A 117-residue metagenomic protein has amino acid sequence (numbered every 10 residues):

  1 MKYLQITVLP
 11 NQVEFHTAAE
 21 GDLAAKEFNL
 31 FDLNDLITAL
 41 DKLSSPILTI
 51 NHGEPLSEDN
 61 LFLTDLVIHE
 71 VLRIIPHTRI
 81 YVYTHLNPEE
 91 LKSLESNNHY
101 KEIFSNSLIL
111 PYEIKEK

Functional and structural regions predicted by a protein language model:
M1-Y81, P88-S93: Conserved Radical SAM active-site core
Y3, Y81-Y83, Y100, Y112: Sequence-level detector for tyrosine residue identity
Y83-H85, N106: Generic beta-sheet signal
L91-K117: Classical nucleotidyltransferase
